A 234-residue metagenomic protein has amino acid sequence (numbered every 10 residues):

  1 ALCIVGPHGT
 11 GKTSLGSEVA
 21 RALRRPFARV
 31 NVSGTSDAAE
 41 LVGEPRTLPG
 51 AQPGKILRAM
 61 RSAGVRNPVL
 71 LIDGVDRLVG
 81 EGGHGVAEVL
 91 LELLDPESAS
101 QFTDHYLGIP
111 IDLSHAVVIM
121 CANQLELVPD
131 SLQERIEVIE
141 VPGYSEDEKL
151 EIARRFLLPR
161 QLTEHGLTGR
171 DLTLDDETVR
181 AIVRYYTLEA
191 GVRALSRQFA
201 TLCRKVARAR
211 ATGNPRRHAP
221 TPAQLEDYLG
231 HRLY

Functional and structural regions predicted by a protein language model:
A1-V32, R61-S62, L91, D95: Walker A/P-loop
L2, L70-D73, M120: Hydrophobic positions in the central parallel beta-sheet of the AAA+
A22-Q52, A59, V79, E148: AAA+/P-loop NTPase substrate/partner-engagement loops
L23, V42, G50, A63-P68 (+5 more regions): Short loop/turn elements that form and flank the Walker-type P-loop nucleotide-binding site in RecA-like NTPase cores
A63-N67, T103-A122, L172-L174, A219-A223: AAA+/SF3 P-loop NTPase mechanochemical coupling elements
G64, Q124-E134, V138, P142-A200 (+1 more regions): Conserved C-terminal "switch" segment of AAA+ ATPases
L71-D112, E134: Conserved catalytic/switch belt of AAA+ P-loop NTPases
R210-Y234: Amphipathic alpha-helical
